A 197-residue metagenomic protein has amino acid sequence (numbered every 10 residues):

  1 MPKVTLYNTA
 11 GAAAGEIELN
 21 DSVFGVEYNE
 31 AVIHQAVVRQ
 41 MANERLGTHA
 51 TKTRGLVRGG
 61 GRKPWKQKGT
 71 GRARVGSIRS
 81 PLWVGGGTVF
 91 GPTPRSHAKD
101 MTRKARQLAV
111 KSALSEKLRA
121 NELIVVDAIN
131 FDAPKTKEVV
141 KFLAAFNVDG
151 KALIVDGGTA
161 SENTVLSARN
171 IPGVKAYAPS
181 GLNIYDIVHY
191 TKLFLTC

Functional and structural regions predicted by a protein language model:
M1-L46, G91-C197: Extended polybasic, low-complexity segments that bind anionic RNA or targeting/receptor surfaces
M41-T51, R58-G59: Acidic/His- and Gly-rich active-site-bordering loop/insert found across diverse amide/peptide-bond hydrolases
K52-F90: Glycine/serine-rich anion-binding loops at beta->alpha junctions that coordinate negatively charged ligand groups
